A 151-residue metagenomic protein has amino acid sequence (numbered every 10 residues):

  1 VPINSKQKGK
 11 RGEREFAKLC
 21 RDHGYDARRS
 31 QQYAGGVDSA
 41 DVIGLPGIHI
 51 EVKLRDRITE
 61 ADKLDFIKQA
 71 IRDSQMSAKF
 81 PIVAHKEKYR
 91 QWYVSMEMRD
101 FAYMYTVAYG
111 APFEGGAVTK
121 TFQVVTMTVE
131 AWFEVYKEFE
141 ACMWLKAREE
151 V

Functional and structural regions predicted by a protein language model:
V1-V151: Catalytic phosphate/metal-binding cores of nucleic-acid and nucleotide-processing enzymes, i.e., regions that mediate
